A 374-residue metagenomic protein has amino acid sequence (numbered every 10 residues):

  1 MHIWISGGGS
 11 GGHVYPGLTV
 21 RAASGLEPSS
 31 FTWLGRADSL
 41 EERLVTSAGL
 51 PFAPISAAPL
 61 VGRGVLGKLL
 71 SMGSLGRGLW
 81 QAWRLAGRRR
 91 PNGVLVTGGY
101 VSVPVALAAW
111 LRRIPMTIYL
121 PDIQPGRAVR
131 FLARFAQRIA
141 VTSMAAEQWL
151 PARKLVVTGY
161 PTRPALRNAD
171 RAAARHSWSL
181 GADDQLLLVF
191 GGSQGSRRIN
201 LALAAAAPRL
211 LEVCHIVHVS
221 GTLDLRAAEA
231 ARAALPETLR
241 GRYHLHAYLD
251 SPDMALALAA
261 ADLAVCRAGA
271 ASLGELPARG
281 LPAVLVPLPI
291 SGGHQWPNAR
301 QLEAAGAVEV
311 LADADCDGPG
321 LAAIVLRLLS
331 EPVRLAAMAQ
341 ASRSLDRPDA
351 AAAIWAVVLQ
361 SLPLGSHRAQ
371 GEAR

Functional and structural regions predicted by a protein language model:
H2-G8, S29-S74, T158-P161, T222-D224 (+1 more regions): Conserved nucleotide-sugar phosphate-binding/catalytic loop shared by glycosyltransferases and other
L44, A48, R171-H176, L180-C266 (+2 more regions): Donor-nucleotide binding loops and adjacent catalytic segments primarily of GT-B fold Leloir glycosyltransferases
G64-G93, L111: An amphipathic, basic-hydrophobic alpha-helix
R90-G93, H244, L258-S272, L281: Acidic donor-binding loop of glycosyltransferase active sites
W110-A172: Active-site-proximal region of nucleotide-activated glycan assembly enzymes, centered on histidine/acidic-rich loops
R112, A259-D262, E275-V286, A305: Conserved donor-binding/catalytic loop of nucleotide-activated donor transferases
R334-P348: A short, well-ordered alpha-helix in the C-terminal region of glycosyltransferases
R347-R374: C-terminal alpha-helical cap of glycosyltransferases
